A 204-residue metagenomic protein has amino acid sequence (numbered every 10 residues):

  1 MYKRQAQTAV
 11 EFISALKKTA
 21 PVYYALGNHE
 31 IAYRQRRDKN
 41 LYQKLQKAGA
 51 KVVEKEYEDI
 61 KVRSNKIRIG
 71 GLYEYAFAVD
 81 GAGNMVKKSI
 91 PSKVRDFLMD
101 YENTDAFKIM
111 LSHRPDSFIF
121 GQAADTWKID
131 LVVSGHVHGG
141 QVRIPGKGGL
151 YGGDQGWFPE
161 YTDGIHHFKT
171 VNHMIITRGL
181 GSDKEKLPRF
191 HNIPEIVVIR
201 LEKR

Functional and structural regions predicted by a protein language model:
K3, N28-A32, E58-I60, E74-F77 (+3 more regions): Solvent-exposed loop/turn segments at secondary-structure junctions within structured extracellular/periplasmic domains
K3-A6, E30-R37, F77-K88, G146-F158 (+1 more regions): Acidic/histidine-rich helix-loop elements that form or flank divalent-metal/phosphate-binding sites at the catalytic
K3-V53, K66: Membrane-embedded segments
I13-T19, N103-T104, A123-W127: Short, conserved loop/helix-junction motifs that constitute active-site signature segments in enzyme catalytic cores
P21-N28, V53-E56, I109-H113, D130-G139 (+1 more regions): Active-site neighborhood of phospho(di)ester-bond hydrolases with catalytic His/Asp-centered motifs
K39, K47-A50, V62-K108, F118 (+1 more regions): Binuclear metal-dependent hydrolase catalytic cores centered on His/Asp/Glu-rich metal-binding motifs
P115-V197: Conserved beta-sheet core of the metallophosphoesterase superfamily
I199-R204: Short beta-strand-to-coil "C-cap" segments at the C-terminal boundary of structured domains/repeats, marking
